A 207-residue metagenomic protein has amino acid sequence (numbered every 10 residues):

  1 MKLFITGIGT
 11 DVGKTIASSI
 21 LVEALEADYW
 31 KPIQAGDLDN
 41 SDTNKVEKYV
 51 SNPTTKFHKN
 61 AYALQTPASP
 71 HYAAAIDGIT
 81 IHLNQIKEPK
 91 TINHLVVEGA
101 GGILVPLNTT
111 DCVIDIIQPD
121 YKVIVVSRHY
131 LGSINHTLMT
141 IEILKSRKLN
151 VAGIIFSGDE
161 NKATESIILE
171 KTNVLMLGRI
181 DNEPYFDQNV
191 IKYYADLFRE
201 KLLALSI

Functional and structural regions predicted by a protein language model:
L3-L21: Glycine-rich phosphate-binding P-loop
I16-T80, N93: N-terminal phosphate/diphosphate-binding loop that engages ATP/GTP or pyrophosphate donors across diverse enzyme folds
V22, I114-I117, N135-K145: Histidine-anchored nucleotide/phosphate-binding helix
E26-D28, D120-I124, K145-A152: Short, surface-exposed connector motifs at secondary-structure boundaries
K31-I33, I124-S127, A152-G158: Short internal beta-strands
S69-L107, I114: Phosphate-binding/switch loop-helix module in NTP-utilizing enzymes
N108-Y130: Inter-motif core of Ras-like GTPase G domains
I141-I207: C-terminal lobe/tail of nucleotide-utilizing enzymes
